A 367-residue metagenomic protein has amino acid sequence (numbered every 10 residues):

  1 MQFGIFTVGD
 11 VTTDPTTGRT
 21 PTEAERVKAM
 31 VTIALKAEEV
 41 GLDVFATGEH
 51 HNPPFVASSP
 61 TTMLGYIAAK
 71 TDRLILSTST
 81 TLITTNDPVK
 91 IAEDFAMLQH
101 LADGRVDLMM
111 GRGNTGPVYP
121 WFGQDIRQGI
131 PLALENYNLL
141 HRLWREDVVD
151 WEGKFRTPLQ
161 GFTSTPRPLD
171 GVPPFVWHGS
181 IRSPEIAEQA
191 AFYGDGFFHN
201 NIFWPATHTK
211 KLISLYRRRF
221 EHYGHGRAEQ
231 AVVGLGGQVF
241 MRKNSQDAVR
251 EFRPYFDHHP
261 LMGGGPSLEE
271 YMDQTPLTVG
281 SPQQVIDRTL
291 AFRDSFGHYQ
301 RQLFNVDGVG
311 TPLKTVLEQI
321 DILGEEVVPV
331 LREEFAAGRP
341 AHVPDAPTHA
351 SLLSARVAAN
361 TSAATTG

Functional and structural regions predicted by a protein language model:
M1-L76, P173, V343-D345, R356-T361: N-terminal beta1-alpha1-beta2 module of alpha/beta enzyme domains
M1-P21, T115-V118, T157-V172, G263-Q274 (+1 more regions): N-terminal small/glycine-rich loop or linker at the start of catalytic domains across soluble metabolic enzymes
F3, G41, E49, I67 (+9 more regions): Conserved, mostly hydrophobic/aromatic
F3-T7, F45-T47, L76-T78, V106-M110 (+4 more regions): Hydrophobic faces of well-ordered beta-strands that scaffold small-molecule active sites in alpha/beta enzyme cores
D14-V27, T81-V89, V172-R182, D273-P282: Active-site mouth loops of central-metabolism enzymes
T16, D87-D195, K210, S214 (+3 more regions): Internal, glycine-rich beta/alpha segment that forms the wall or movable "lid" of small-molecule/cofactor binding
V44-I67, L82, N114, N201-W204 (+1 more regions): Glycine-rich, proline-tolerant flexible connector loops at the mouths of alpha/beta enzymes
E185-A191, G196, T209-F220, G224-M262: Aromatic-lined glycan-binding groove of carbohydrate-active enzymes
